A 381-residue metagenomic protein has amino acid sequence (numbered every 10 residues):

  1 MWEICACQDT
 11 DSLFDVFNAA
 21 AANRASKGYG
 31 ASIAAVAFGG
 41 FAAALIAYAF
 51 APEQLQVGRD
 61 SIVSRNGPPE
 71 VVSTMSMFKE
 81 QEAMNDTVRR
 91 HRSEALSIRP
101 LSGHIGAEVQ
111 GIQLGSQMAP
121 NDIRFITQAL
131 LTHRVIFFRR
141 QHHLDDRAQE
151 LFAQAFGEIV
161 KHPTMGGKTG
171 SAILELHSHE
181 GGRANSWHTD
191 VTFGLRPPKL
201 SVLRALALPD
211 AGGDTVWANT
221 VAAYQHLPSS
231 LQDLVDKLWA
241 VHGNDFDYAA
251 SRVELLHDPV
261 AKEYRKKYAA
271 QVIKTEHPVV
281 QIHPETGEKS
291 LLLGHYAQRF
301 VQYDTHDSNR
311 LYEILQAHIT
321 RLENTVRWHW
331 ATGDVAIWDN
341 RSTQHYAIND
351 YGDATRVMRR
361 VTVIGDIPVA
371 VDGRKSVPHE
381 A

Functional and structural regions predicted by a protein language model:
M1-R24, S61: Short, low-complexity, Lys/Arg-enriched N-terminal segments of secretory-pathway carbohydrate enzymes
Q8, Y29, Q54-Q56: Low-complexity, intrinsically disordered or signal/transmembrane-proximal segments
A20-F38: Membrane-penetrating hydrophobic segments
G28-G30, G39-G40, G58, G67: Residue-identity detector for glycine
S32-F50: Hydrophobic alpha-helical topogenic segments used for membrane insertion/localization
F50-N66: Membrane-proximal, acidic/low-complexity disordered segments on the non-cytosolic side of organellar membranes
S76-I337, R341-A381: Fe(II)/2-oxoglutarate oxygenase catalytic core
